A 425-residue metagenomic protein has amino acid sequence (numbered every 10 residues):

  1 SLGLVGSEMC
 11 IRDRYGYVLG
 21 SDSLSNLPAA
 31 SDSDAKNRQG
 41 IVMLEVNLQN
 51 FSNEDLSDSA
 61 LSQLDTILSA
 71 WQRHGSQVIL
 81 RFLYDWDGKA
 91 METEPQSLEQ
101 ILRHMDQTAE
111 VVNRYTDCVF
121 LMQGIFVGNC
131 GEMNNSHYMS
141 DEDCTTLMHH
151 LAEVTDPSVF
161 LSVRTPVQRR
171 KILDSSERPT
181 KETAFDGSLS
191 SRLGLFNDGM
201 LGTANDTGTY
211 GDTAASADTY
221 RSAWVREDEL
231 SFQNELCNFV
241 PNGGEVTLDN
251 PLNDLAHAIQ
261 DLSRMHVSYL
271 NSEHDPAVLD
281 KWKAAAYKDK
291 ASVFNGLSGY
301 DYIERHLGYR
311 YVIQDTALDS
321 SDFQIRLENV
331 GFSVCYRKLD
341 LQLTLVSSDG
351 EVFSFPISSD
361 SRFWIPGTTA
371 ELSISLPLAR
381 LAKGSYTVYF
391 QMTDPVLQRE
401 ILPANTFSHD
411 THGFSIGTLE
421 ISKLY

Functional and structural regions predicted by a protein language model:
L2-I11: Short, small-residue-biased leader/transition segments that mark boundaries at the very start of proteins
L19-A35, N253-I259: Short, acidic/polar
L27-D85, Q100, T155, V159: Aromatic-lined substrate-binding rim segments of carbohydrate-active enzymes
L48-D58, G88-E99, G128-S140: The substrate-binding groove and active-site-proximal loops of carbohydrate-active enzymes, especially glycoside
S59-Q77, E94-L121, S140-V154: An active-site-proximal structural segment forming one wall of the substrate-binding cleft that immediately precedes
L121-L279: Catalytic-core regions of glycoside hydrolase
L255-D315: Catalytic cores of secreted or luminal carbohydrate-active enzymes
G299-Y425: Extracellular/luminal regions of secreted and cell-surface proteins that mediate adhesion/ECM remodeling
